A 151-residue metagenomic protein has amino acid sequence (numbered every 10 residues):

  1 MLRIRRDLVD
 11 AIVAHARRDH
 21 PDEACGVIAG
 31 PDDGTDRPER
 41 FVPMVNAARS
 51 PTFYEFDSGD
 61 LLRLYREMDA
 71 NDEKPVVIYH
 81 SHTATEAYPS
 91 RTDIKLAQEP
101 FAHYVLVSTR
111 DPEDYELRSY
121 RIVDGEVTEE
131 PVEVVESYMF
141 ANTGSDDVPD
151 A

Functional and structural regions predicted by a protein language model:
M1-P75, A84-A151: Conserved beta-strand-loop surface patch within small alpha/beta domains used for substrate/adaptor or ligand engagement
S81: Metallo-beta-lactamase
